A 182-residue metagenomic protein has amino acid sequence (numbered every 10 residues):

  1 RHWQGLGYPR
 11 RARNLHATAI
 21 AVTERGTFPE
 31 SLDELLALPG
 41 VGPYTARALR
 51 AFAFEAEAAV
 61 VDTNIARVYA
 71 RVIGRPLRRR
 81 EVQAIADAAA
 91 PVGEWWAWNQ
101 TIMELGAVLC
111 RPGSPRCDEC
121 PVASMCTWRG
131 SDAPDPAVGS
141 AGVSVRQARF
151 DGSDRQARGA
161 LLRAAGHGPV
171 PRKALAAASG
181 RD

Functional and structural regions predicted by a protein language model:
R1-R158, A164-R181: Catalytic cores of DNA base-excision repair glycosylases
